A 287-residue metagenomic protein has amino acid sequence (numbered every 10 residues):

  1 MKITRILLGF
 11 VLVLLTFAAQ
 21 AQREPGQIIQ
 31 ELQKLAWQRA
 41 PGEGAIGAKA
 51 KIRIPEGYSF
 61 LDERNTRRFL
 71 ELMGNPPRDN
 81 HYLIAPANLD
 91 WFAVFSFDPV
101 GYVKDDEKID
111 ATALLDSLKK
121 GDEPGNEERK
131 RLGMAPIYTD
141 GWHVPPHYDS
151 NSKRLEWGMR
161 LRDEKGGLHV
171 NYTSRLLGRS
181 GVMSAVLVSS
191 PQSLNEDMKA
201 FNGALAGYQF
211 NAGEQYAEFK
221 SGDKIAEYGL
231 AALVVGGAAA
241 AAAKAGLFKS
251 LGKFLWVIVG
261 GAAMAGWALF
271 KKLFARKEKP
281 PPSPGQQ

Functional and structural regions predicted by a protein language model:
M1-L8: Bacterial N-terminal signal peptides that target proteins for export
V11-V13: Classical Sec-dependent N-terminal signal peptides that target proteins to the secretory pathway
T16-A18: N-terminal signal peptide c-region/cleavage motif recognized by signal peptidases
Q22-K51, N65-V170, P191, G213 (+4 more regions): Conserved polar/disulfide-associated segments of primarily extracytoplasmic proteins
K49, E56-G57, L89, L176-M183: Short, solvent-exposed coil/turn segments at beta-strand boundaries
E56-D62, G207-Q209: Short conserved aromatic/hydrophobic patches within beta-strands of well-structured domains
M159-E227: Extracytoplasmic/lumenal ectodomains and periplasmic regions of secretory and membrane proteins
E227-Q287: C-terminal single-pass membrane-anchor helix
